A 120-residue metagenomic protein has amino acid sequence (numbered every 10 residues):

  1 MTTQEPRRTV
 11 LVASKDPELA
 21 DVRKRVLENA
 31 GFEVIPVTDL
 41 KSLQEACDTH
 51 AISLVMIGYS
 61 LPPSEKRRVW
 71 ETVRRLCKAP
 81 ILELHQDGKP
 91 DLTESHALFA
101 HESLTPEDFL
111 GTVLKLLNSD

Functional and structural regions predicted by a protein language model:
M1-P17, K24, E71, P90-T93 (+1 more regions): Non-catalytic signal-transmission and effector/linker regions of two-component phosphorelay proteins
T9, A79-L82: Proline-centered loop/turn at the N-terminus of a beta-strand
D16-I35, R68: Two-component/phosphorelay signaling modules centered on CheY-like receiver
T38-L54: Acidic, metal-coordinating helix/loop segments flanking the phosphotransfer/catalytic sites of two-component signaling
D39-L43, E65, T105-D108: Short acidic active-site motifs
L40-K41, L84-P90: Short, polar loop motifs at secondary-structure junctions
S53-L54, H96-L98: Conserved acidic residues
M56-C77, Q86-G88: Conserved phosphotransfer microenvironments
